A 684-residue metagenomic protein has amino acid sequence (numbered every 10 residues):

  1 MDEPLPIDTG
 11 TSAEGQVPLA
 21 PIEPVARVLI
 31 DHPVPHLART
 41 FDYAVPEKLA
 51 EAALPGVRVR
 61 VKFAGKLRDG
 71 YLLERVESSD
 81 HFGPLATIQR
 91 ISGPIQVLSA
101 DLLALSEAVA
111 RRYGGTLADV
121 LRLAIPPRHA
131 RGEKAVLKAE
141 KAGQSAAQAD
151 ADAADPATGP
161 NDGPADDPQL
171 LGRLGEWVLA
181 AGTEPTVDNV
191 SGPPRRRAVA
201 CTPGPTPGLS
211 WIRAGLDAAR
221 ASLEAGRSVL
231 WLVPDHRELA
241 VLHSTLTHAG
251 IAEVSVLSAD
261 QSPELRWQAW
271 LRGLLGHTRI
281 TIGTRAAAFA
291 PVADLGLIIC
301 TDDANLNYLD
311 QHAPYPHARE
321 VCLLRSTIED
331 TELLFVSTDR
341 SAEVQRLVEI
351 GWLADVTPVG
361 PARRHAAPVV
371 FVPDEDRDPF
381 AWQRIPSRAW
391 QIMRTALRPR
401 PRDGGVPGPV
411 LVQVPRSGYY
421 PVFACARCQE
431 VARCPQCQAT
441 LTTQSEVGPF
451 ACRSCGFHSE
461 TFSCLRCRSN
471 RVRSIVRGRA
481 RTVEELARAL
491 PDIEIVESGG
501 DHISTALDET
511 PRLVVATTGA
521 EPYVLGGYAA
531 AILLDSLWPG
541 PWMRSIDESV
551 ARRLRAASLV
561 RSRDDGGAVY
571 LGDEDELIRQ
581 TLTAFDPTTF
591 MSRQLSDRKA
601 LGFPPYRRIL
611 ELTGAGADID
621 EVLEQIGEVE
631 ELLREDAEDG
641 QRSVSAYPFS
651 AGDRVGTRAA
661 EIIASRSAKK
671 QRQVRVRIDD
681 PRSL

Functional and structural regions predicted by a protein language model:
M1-P368, R377-D378, T395-G405, L533 (+4 more regions): Accessory, non-ATPase domains that flank or precede helicase/AAA+ motor cores in DNA-metabolism machines
R195-L223, R227-S258, E264-W267, L274-T278 (+2 more regions): Inter-lobe coupling/hinge segments of SF2-like helicase ATPases
T461, V644-P648: Short, hydrophobic/aromatic-enriched beta-strand segments in well-ordered soluble domains
